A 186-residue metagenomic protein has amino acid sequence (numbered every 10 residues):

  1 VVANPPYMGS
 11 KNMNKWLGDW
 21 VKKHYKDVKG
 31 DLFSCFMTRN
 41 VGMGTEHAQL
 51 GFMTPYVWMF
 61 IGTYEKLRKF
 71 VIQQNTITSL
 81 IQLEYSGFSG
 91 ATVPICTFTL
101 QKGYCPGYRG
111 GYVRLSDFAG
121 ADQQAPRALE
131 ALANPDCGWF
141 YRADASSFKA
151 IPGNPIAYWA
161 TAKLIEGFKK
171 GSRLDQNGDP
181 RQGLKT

Functional and structural regions predicted by a protein language model:
A3-T186: Signature of N6-adenine DNA methyltransferases within the class I
